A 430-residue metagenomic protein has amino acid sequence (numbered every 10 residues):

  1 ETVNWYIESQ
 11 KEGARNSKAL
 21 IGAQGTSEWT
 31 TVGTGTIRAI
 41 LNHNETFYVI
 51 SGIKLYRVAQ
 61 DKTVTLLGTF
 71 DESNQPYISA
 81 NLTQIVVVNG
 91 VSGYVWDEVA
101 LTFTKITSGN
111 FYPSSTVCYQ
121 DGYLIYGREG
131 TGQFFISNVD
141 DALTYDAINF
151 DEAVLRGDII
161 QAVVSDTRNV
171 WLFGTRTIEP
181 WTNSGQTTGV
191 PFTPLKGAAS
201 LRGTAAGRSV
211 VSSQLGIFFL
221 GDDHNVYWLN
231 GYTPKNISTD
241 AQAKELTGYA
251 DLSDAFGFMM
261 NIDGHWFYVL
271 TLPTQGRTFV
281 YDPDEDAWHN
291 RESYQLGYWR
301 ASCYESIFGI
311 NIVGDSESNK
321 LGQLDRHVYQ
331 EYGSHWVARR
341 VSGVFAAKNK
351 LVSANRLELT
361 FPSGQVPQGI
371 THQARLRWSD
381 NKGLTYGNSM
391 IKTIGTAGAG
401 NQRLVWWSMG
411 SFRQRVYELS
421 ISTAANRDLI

Functional and structural regions predicted by a protein language model:
E1-Q84, L201-I217, H224-I430: Beta-sheet repeat architectures centered on beta-propellers
A23-T36, K62-N74, T102-Y123, G127-F256: Beta-propeller and closely related beta-pinwheel folds
Y77-T107: Hydrophobic or amphipathic alpha-helical targeting/insertion segments
V88, F173, V352: Residues that form or flank phosphate/diphosphate-binding pockets in enzymes that use nucleotide phosphates
V95-W96, F134, L321, P367: Glycine/Thr-rich phosphate-binding loops of Rossmann-like dinucleotide-binding domains
